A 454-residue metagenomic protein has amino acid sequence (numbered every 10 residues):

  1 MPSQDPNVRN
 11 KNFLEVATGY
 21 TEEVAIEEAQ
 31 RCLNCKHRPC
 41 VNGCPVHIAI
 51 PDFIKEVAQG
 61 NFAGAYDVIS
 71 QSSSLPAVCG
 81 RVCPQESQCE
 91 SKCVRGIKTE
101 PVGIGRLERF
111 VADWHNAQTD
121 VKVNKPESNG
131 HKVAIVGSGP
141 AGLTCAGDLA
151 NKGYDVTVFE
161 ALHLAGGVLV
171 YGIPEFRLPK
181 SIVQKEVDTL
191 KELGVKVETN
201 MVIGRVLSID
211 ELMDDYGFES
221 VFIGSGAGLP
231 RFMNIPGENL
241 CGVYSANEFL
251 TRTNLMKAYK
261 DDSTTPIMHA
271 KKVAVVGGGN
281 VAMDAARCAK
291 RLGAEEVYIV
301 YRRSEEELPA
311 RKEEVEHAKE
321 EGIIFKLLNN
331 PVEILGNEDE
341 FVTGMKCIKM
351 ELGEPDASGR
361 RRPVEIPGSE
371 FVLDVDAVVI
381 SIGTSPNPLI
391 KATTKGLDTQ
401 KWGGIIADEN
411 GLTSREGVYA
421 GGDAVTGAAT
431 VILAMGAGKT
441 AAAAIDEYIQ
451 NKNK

Functional and structural regions predicted by a protein language model:
R9-E28, I48-R81, K98-K125, T253-N254: Ferredoxin-type iron-sulfur electron-transfer modules in oxidoreductases and energy-metabolism complexes
Q30-A49, S74-I97: Local cysteine-cluster metal-coordination motifs and their immediate loop/turn environment, predominantly Fe-S cluster
V111-E127, K185-R205, P230-L292, T399-N410 (+1 more regions): Glycine-rich dinucleotide-binding loop and its adjacent helix/turn
E127, K132-V136, Q184-I235, E333-V342 (+4 more regions): Feature captures the FAD/FMN-dependent oxidoreductase FAD-binding
H131-T157, A282-K290: N-terminal Rossmann-like FAD-binding beta1-loop-alpha1 element of flavoenzymes
D155-V158, L162-E192, V197, A286-E333: Rossmann-like dinucleotide-binding cores of NAD(P)H-dependent redox enzymes
N239-A270, P355-A428: FAD-site-proximal beta/loop scaffold in flavoenzymes
A424-K452: A conserved FAD-binding loop/helix module that cradles the flavin
